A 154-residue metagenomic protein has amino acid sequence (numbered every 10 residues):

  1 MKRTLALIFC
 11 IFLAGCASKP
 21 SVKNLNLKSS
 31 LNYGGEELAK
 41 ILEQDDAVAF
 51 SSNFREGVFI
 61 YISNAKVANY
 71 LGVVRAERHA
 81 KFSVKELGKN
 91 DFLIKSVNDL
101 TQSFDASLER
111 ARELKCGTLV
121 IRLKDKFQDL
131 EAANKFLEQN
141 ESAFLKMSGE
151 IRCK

Functional and structural regions predicted by a protein language model:
K2-L7: Sec-dependent signal peptide recognition, specifically the positively charged N-region followed immediately by
C10-I11: Short, linear, compositionally biased motifs with a strong N-terminal bias
A14-G15: C-terminal motif of bacterial Sec signal peptides marking the signal peptidase cleavage site
P20-L31: Short, low-complexity, disordered segments immediately C-terminal to signal peptides in bacterial exported proteins
N26, I41-G149: Conserved polar/disulfide-associated segments of primarily extracytoplasmic proteins
C153-K154: Short, solvent-exposed mixed-charge patches
